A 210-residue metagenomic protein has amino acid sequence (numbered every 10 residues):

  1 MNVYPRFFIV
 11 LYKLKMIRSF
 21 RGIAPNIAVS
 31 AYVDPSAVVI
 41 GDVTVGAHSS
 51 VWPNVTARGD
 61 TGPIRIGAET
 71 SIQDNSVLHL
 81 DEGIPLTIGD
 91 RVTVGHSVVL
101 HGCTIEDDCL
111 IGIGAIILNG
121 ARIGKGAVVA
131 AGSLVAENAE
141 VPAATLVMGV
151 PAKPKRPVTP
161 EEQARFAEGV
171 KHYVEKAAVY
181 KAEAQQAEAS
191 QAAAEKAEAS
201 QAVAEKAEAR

Functional and structural regions predicted by a protein language model:
Y4-K15: Short, Lys/Arg-enriched N-terminal segments with co-localized hydrophobic residues within the first ~10-30 amino acids
K13-I27, Y32, D60-A68, D74-S76 (+4 more regions): Glycine-rich hexapeptide-repeat left-handed beta-helix
A37: Compact, Lys/Arg-rich rRNA/RNP-binding cores from ribosome-related proteins
I40-G46: N-terminal glycine-rich anion-binding loops that anchor highly charged ligand groups
E195-K196, Q201, K206: Intrinsically disordered, low-complexity repeat regions of secreted/extracellular protein precursors
